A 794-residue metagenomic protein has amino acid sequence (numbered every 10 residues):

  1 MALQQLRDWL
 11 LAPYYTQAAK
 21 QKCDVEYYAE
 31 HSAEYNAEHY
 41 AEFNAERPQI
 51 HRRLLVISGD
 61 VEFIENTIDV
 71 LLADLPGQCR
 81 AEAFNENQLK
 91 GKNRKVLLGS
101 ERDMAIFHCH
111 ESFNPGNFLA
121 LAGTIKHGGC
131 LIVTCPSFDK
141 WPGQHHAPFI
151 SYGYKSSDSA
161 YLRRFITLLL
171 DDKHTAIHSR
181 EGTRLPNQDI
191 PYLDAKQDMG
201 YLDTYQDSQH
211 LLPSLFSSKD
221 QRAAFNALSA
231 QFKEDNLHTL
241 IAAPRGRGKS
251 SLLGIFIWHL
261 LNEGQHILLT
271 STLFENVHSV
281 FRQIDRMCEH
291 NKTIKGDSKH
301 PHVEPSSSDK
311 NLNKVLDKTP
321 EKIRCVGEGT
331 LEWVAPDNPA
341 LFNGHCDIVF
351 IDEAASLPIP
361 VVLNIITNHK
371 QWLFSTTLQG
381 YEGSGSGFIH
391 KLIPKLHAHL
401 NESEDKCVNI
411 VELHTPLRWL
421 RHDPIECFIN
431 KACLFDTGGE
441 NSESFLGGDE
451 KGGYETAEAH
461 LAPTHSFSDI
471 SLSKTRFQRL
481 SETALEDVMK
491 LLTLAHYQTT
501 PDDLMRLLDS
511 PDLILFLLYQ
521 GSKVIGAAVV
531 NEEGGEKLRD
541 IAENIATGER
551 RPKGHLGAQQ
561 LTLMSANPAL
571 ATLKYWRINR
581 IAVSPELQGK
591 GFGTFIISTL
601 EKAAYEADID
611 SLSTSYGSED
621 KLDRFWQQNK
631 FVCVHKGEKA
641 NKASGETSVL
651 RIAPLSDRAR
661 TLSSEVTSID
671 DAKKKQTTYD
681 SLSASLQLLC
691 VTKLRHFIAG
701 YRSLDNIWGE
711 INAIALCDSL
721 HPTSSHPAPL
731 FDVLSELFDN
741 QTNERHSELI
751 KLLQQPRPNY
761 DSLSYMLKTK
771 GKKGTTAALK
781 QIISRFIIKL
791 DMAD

Functional and structural regions predicted by a protein language model:
A2-L10, P213-K233: N-terminal pre-P-loop "Q-motif" helix
A2-L6, A19, E46-G77, L240-I255: Glycine-rich P-loop/Walker A and Walker A-like loops and their local beta1-loop-alpha1 context in P-loop NTPases
N87-E101, N276-G296, H300, N313-L341: Inter-Walker segment of RecA-like/P-loop motor cores
Q88-A120, E328-N364: Conserved RecA-like ASCE ATPase "motif II neighborhood" in helicase/translocase motors
Y154-D194, D198-Y201, Q206-K219, A223 (+2 more regions): Conserved coupling/interface region of RecA-like P-loop/ASCE motor cores
L253, R580, Q588-A604: Conserved acetyl-CoA-binding loop-helix of GNAT-fold acetyltransferases
K292-G296, L316-D317, E321, V326 (+6 more regions): Terminal substrate-recognition subdomain of acyl/acetyltransferases
K474-Q520, G526-E532: Conserved helicase/translocase motor-coupling segment
